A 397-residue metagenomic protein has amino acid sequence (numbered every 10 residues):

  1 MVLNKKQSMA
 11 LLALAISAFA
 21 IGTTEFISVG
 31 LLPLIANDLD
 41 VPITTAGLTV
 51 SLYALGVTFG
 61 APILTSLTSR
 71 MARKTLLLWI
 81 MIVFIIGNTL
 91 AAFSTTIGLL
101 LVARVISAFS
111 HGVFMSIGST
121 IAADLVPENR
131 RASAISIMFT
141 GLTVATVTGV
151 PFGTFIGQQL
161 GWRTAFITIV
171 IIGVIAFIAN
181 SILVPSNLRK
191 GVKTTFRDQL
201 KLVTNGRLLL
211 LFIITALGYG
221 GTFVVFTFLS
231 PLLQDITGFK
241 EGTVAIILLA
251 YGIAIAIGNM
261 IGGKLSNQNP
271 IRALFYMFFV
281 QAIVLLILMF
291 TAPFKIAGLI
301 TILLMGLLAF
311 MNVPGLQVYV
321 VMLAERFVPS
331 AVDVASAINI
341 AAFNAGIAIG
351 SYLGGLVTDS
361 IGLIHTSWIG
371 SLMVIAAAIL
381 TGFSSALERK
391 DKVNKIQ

Functional and structural regions predicted by a protein language model:
A10-I43, L48, A61, V225-S230: Extracytoplasmic
D40, A72, F93-L99, S110 (+3 more regions): Helix-breaking motifs and short loop linkers at transmembrane-helix boundaries and internal kinks in secondary membrane
F59-G98: Conserved MFS/SLC helix-loop-helix module at the cytosolic interface between two early adjacent transmembrane helices
A61-A72, G258-P270, T358: Helix-to-loop junctions at the C-terminal end of transmembrane segments in multipass secondary transporters
V83-L90, T95-S107, I296-L304: Paired small-residue
I97, A103-G141: Cytoplasmic helix-loop-helix junction between adjacent transmembrane helices in 12-TM secondary transporters
V170-R189, T381-S384: C-terminal membrane-cytosol helix-exit motif in multi-pass small-molecule transporters
L323-I361: A late C-terminal transmembrane helix in Major Facilitator Superfamily
